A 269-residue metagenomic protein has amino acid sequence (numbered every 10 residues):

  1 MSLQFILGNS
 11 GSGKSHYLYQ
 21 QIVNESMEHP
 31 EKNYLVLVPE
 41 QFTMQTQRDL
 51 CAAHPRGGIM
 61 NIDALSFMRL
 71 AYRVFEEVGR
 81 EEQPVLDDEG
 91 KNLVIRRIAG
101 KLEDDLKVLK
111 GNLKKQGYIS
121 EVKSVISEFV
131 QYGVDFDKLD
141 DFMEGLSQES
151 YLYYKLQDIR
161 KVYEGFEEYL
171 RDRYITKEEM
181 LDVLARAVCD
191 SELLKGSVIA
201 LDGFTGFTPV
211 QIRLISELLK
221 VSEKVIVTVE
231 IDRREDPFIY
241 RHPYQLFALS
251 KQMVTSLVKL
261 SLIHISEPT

Functional and structural regions predicted by a protein language model:
S2-I6, K14-Y17, K101-G203, V210 (+2 more regions): Accessory N-terminal region flanking or inserted into the helicase ATPase core in nucleic-acid motor proteins
L3-H29, N33-T46: Glycine-rich P-loop/Walker A and Walker A-like loops and their local beta1-loop-alpha1 context in P-loop NTPases
I22-N24, T208-S222: Histidine-anchored nucleotide/phosphate-binding helix
E31-K138, S147: Conserved P-loop NTPase-based nucleic-acid remodeling module centered on helicase motor cores
D63-L70, V198-F207, Q211, I226: Conserved helicase core region in the C-terminal RecA-like lobe
N92, D105, K224-Y240: Conserved phosphoryl-transfer catalytic core
R241-L260: Acidic, Ser/Thr-rich peripheral helices and adjacent loops at domain boundaries
S261-T269: Residue-level detector of conserved catalytic or cofactor/ligand-binding positions in enzyme active sites
